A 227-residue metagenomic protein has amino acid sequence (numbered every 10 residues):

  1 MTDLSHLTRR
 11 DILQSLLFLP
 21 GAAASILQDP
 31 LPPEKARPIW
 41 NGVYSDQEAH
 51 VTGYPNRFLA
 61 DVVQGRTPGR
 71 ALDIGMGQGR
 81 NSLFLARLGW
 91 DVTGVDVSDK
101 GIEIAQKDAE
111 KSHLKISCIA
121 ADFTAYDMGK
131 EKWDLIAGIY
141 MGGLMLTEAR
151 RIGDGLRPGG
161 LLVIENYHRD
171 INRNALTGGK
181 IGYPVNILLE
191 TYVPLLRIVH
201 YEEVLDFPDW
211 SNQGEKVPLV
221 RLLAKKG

Functional and structural regions predicted by a protein language model:
M1-L7: N-terminal secretory signal peptides
T8-L16: N-terminal export leaders
P68-G77: Conserved class I S-adenosyl-L-methionine
S98-K100: Conserved SAM/SAH-binding beta-strand->alpha-helix loop
S112-F123: Conserved SAM-binding strand-loop segment of SAM-dependent methyltransferases
Y126-L135: A short acidic, Gly/Pro-enriched loop at the edge of an enzyme's catalytic core that lines a small-molecule cofactor
G142-D154: A short, conserved alpha-helix within the catalytic core of class I
G159-H168: Conserved beta-strand signature within the Rossmann-like core of class I S-adenosyl-L-methionine
